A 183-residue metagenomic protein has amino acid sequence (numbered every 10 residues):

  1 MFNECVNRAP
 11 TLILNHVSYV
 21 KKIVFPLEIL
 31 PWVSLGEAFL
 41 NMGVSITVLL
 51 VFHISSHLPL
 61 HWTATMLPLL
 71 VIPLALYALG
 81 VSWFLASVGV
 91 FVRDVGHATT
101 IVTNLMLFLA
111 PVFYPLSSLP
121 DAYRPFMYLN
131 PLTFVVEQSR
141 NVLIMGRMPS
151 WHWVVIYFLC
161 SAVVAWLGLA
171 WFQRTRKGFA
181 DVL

Functional and structural regions predicted by a protein language model:
M1-L27, P31-F39: Transmembrane helix boundary and interhelical loop/hinge segments in multi-pass membrane proteins
F2, V6-I13, V44-T47, L85 (+4 more regions): Membrane-embedded alpha-helices of multi-pass transport/permease systems
R8, K21-K22, H53-I54, S87-V90 (+2 more regions): Transmembrane helix-loop junction
L27, P31-V102, R147-F172: Alpha-helical transmembrane segments and their short interhelical loops
T100-A110: Small-residue-rich segments of transmembrane alpha-helices in multi-pass membrane proteins, especially helix faces
P111-V163: Membrane-interfacial helix-loop-helix junctions in multi-pass membrane proteins
Q173-L183: Short cytosolic juxtamembrane segments of multi-pass membrane proteins
